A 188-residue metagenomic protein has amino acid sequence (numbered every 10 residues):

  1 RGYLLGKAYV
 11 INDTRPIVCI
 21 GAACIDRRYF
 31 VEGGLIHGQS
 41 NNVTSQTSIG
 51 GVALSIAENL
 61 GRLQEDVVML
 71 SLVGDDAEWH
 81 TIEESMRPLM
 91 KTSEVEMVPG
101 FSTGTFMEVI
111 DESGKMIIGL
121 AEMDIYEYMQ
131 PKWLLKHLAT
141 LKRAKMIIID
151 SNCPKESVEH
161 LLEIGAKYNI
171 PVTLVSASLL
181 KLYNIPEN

Functional and structural regions predicted by a protein language model:
R1-A23, L72, E83-V98, E108-N188: Ribokinase/PfkB-type carbohydrate-kinase core domain
R1-L70, A77-T81, F106: Glycine-rich phosphate/adenosyl-contacting loop at the front of the ribokinase-like
G74-A77, F101: Electropositive, gly/pro-rich neighborhoods at or near active sites that engage anionic ligands
